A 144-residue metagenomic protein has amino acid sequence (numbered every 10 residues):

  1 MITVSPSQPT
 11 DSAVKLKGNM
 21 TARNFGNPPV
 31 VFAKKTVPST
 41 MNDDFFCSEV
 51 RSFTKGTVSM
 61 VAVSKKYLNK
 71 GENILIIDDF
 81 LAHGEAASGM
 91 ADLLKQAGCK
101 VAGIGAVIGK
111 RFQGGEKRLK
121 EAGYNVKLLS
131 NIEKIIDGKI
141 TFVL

Functional and structural regions predicted by a protein language model:
M1-P6: Active-site-facing substrate-recognition patch
S7-Q8, V31, A102, K127: Structural detector of well-ordered beta-strand residues that form the stable sheet scaffold of enzyme domains
P9, I76-I77: Hydrophobic Val/Ile/Leu positions in short beta-strands of Rossmann-like dinucleotide-binding domains
T10-L16: Gly/Ser/Thr-rich loops at beta-strand to alpha-helix junctions that form or flank small-molecule/cofactor-binding
K17-F25: Short Gly/Thr/Asp-enriched flexible loops that form oxyanion-binding sites at enzyme active sites
G26-I74, I140-V143: Short, glycine/charge-rich flexible loops or terminal/linker lids adjacent to PRPP-binding catalytic cores
F80-A87: Acidic, divalent-metal-coordinating active-site segment for phosphoryl/phosphodiester hydrolysis, typified by short
G89-L144: PRPP-dependent phosphoribosyltransferase catalytic core
